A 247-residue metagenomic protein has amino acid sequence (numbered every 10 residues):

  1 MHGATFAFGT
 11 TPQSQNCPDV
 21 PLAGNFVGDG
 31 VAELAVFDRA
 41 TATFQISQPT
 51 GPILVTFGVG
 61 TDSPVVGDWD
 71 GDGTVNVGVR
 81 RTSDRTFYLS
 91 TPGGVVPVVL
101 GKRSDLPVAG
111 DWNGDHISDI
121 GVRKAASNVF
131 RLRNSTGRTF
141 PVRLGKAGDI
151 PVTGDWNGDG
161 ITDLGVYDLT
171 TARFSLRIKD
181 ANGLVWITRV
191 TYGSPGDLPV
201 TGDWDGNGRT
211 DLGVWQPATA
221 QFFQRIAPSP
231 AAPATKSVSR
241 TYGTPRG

Functional and structural regions predicted by a protein language model:
M1-G247: Trp/Gly-enriched beta-strand/coil motifs that build multi-repeat beta-propeller-like domains and related W-rich binding
